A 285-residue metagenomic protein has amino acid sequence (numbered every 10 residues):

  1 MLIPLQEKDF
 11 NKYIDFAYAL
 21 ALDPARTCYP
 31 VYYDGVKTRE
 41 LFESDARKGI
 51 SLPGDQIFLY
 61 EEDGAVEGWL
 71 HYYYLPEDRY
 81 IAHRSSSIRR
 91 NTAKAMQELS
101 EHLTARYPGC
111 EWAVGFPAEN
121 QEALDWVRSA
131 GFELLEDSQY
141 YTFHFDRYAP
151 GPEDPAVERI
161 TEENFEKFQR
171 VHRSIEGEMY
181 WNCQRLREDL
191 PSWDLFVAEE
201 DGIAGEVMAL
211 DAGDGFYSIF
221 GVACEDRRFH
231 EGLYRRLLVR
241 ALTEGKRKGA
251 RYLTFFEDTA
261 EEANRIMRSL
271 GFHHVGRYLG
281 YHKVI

Functional and structural regions predicted by a protein language model:
M1-L41, Y148-Y180: Short amphipathic alpha-helix that is part of the acyltransferase structural core
C28-E98, L103, E200, A204-R227: Conserved donor-binding loop and adjoining core beta-sheet/short helix segment in diverse acyl/aminoacyl transferases
G54-D55, G109-C110, A250: Short, high-confidence coil segments that cap the C-terminus of an alpha-helix and link into the following beta-strand
S87-E153, F256, A263-N264, H274-I285: Acyl-donor-binding surface of acyltransferase catalytic domains
N91-A105, H230-T243, S269: Conserved acetyl-CoA-binding loop-helix of GNAT-fold acetyltransferases
L99-L103, I219, A241-G245, L253 (+1 more regions): Short hydrophobic clusters on alpha-helical segments that form packing/core surfaces in small helical domains
P152-Y217: Flexible, substrate/cofactor-facing loop regions flanked by secondary structure within enzyme catalytic domains
S218-E225, F229-L237, A250: Accessory, usually C-terminal, subdomains that scaffold auxiliary metal cofactors
